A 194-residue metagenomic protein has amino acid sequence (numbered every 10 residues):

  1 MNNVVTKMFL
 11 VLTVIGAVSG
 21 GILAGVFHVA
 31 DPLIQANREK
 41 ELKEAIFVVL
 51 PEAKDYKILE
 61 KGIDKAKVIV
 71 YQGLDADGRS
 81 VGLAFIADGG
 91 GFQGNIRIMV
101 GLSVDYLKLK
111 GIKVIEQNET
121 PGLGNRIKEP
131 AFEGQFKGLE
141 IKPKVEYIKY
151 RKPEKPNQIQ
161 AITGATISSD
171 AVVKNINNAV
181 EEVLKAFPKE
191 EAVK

Functional and structural regions predicted by a protein language model:
N2-K194: Flexible, solvent-exposed loop/hinge segments and secondary-structure transition points
